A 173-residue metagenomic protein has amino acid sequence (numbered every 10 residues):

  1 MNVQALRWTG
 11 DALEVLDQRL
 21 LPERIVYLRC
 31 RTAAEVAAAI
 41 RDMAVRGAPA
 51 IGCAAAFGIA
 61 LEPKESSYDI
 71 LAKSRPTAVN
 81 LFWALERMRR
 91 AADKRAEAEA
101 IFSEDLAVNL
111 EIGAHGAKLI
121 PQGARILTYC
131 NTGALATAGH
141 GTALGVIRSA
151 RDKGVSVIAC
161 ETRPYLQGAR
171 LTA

Functional and structural regions predicted by a protein language model:
M1-A34, A38: Positively charged, low-complexity intrinsically disordered leader regions
A37-V45: Small-aliphatic-rich amphipathic alpha-helix that forms the alpha element of a beta-alpha
A44-A173: N-terminal active-site beta-alpha-beta segment that forms phosphate/nucleotide-binding and substrate-recognition loops
